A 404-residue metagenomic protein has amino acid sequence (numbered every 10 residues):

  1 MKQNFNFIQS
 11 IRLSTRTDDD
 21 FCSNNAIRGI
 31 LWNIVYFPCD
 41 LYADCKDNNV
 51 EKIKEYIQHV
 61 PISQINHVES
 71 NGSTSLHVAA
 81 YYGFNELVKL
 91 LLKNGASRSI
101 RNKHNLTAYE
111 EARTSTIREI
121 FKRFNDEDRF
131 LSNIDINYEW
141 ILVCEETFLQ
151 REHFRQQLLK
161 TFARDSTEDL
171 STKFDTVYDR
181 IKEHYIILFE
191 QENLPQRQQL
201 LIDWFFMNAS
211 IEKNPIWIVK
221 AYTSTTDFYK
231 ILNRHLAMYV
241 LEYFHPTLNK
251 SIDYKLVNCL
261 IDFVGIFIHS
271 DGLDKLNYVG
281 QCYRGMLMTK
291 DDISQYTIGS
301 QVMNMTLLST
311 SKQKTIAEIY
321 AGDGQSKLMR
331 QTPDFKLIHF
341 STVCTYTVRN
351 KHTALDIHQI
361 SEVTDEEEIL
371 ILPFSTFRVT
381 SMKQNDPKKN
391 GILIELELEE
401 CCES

Functional and structural regions predicted by a protein language model:
K2-I34, P38, Y42, E55 (+4 more regions): Mono-ADP-ribosyltransferase
N33, C45, V68: Residue-level marker of regulatory loop/turn positions in helix-turn-helix DNA-binding domains and in histidine
S63-I65, R98: Ankyrin-repeat inter-repeat connecting loop/turn
N66, N71-S73, H77-N85: Charged, surface-exposed interaction regions in soluble eukaryotic proteins
